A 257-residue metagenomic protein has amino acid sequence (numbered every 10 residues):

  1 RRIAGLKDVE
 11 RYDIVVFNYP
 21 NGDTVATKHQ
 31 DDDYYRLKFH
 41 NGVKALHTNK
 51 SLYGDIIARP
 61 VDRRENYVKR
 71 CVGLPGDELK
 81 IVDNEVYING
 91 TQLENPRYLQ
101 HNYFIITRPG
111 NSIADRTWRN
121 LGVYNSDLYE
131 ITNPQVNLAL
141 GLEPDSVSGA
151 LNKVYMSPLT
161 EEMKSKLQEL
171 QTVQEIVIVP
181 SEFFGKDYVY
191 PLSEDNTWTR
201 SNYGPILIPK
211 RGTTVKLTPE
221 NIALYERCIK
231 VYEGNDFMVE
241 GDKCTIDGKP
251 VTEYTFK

Functional and structural regions predicted by a protein language model:
R1-K257: Soluble "head" domains of membrane/secretory-pathway proteins
